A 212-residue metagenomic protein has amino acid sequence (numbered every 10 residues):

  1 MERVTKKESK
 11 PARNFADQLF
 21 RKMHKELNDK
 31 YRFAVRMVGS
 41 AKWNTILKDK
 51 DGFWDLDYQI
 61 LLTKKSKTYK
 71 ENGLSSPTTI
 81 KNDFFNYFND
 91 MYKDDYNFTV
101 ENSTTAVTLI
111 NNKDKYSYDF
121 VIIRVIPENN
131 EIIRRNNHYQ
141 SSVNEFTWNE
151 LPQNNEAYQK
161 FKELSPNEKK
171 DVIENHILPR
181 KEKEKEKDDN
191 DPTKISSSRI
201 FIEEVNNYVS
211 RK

Functional and structural regions predicted by a protein language model:
M1-V38: Helical scaffold of the NTase/Pol beta-like nucleotidyltransferase catalytic core
E8, T63-P77: Short histidine-centered catalytic/ligand-binding loop motif
M23-E26, K30, M91, E184 (+2 more regions): Short secondary-structure junctions and interdomain/linker hinges
K25-L56, I60-Y69: Active-site nucleotide-donor binding segment shared across nucleotidyl transfer reactions
L27-Y31, L74-E128: Conserved catalytic core of two-metal-ion nucleotidyltransferases
K65-E71, K93, E150-E156: Short C-terminal domain-edge/linker segments immediately following a structured domain
N102-K212: Catalytic cores of NTP-dependent nucleotidyl/adenyl transfer enzymes across multiple folds
